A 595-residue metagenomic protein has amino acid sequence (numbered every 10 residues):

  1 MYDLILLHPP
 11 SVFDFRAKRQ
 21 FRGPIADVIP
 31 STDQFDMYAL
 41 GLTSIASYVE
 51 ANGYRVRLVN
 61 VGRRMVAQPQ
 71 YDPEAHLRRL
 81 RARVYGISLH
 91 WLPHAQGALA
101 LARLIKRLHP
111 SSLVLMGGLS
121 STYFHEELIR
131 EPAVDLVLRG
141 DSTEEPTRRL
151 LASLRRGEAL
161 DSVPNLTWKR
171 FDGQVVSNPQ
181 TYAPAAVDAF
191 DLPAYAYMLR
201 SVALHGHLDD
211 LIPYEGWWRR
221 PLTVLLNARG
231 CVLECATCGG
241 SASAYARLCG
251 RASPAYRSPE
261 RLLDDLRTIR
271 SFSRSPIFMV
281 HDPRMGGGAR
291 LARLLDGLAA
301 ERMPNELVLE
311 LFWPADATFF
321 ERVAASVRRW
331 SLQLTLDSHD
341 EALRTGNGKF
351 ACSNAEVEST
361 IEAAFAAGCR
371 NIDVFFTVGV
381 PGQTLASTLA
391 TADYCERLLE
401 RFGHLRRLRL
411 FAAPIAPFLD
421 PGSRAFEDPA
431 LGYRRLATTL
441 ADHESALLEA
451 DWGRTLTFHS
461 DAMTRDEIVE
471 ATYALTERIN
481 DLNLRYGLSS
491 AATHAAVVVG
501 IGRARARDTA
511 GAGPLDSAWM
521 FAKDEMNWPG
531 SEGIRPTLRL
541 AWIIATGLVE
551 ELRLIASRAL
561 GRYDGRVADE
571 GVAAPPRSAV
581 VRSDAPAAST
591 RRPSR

Functional and structural regions predicted by a protein language model:
Y2, L6, R55, E74-R78 (+1 more regions): Radical SAM enzyme core and accessory elements
Y2-L7, L115, P259-N371, R401: Conserved SAM/AdoMet-binding glycine-rich loop
Y2-Q34: Short glycine-rich His-centered loop
D14-F15, F124, L233, Y245-A246 (+5 more regions): Flexible glycine/acidic-rich beta-alpha junction loops that bind and position SAM and/or redox cofactors in anaerobic
R16-R19, K169-N227: N-terminal [4Fe-4S]-dependent radical SAM core
G41, Y48, R57-A186, P421: Glycine-rich beta-alpha loop elements in corrinoid/cobalamin-binding modules across cobalamin-dependent enzymes
H125-P132, G382-L398: Catalytic cores of alpha/beta
Y214-S258: Canonical Radical SAM [4Fe-4S] cluster-binding loop centered on the CxxxCxxC motif and its immediate flanking residues
